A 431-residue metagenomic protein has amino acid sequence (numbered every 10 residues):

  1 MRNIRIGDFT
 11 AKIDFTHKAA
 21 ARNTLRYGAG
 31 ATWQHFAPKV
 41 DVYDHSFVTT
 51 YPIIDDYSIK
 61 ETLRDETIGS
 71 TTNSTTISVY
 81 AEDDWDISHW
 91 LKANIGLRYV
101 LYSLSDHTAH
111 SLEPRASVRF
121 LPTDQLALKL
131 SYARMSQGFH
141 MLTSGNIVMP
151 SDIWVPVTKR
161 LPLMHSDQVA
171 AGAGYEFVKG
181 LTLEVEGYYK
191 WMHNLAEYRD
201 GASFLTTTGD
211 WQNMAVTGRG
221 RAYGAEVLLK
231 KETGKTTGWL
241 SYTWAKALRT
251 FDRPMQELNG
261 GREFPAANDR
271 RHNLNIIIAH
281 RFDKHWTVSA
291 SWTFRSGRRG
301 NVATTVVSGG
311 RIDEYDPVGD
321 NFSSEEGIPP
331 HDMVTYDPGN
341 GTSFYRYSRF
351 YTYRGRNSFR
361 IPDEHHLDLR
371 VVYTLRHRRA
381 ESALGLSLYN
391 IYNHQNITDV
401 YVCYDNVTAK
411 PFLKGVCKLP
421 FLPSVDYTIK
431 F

Functional and structural regions predicted by a protein language model:
M1-S105, E184, W239: Face-selective signature of the C-terminal outer-membrane beta-barrel domain
R5-F9, N73-I77, T108-L112, H165-V169 (+5 more regions): Residues that define the transmembrane beta-barrel architecture of outer-membrane proteins
R22-L25, W90-A93, Q125-L128, G180-L183 (+3 more regions): Repeated loop/turn-to-beta-strand initiation elements of outer-membrane beta-barrel proteins
Y27-W33, I95-L101, L130-R134, D152 (+5 more regions): Transmembrane beta-barrel strands of outer-membrane/channel proteins
L121, A133, P162-A215, R221-Y223 (+4 more regions): Membrane-embedded beta-barrel scaffold of Gram-negative outer-membrane proteins
D124-V169, Y189-Q212, R253, S291-G309 (+1 more regions): Surface-exposed extracellular loop regions of Gram-negative outer-membrane beta-barrel proteins, predominantly
Y189-W191, N213-T304: Gram-negative outer-membrane beta-barrel transporters
H285, F294-S348, P362-H366, Y373-F431: C-terminal beta-signal and adjacent terminal beta-strands/loops of Gram-negative outer-membrane beta-barrel proteins
